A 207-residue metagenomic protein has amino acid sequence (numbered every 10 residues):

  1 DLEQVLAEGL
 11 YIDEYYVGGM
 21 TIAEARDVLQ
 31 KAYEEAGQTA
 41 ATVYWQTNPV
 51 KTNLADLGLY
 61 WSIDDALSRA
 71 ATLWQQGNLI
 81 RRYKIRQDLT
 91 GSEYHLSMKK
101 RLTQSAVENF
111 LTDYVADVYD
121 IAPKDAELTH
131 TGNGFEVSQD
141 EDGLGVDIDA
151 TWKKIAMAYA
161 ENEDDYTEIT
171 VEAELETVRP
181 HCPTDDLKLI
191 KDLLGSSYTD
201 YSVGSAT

Functional and structural regions predicted by a protein language model:
D1-T207: Surface-exposed, secretory/extracytoplasmic low-complexity segments enriched in Ser/Thr/Asn/Gly/Pro
